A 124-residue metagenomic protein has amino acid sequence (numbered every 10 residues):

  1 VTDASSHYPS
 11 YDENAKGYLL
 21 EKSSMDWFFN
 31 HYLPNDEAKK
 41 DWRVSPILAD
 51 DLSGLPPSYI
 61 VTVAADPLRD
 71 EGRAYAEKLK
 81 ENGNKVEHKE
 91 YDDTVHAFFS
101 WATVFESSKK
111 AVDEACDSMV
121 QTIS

Functional and structural regions predicted by a protein language model:
V1-S124: Alpha/beta-hydrolase superfamily serine-hydrolase fold, recognizing
